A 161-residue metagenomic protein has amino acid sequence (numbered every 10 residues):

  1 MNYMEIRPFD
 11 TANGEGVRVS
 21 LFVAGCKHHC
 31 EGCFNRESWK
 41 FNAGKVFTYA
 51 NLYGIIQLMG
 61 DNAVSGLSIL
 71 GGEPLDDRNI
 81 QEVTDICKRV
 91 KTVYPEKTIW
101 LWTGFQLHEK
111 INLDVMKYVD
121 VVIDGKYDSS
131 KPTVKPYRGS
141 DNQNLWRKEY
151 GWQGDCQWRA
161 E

Functional and structural regions predicted by a protein language model:
M1-R7, V17, N35-W100, L107-N112: Conserved Radical SAM active-site core
N2-H29: N-terminal pre-triad scaffold of radical SAM enzymes
D77-V83, C87-K91, P132-E161: P-loop/Walker A phosphate-binding loop and immediately adjacent motor/lid segment at beta-alpha junctions
E96, Y118-V119, N142: A generic structural signal for alpha->beta connector loops
F105-H108, Y127-S130: Short Gly/Pro-enriched loop/turn and capping motifs at secondary-structure junctions
V119-D128: Non-cysteine beta-strand/loop elements that form the S-adenosyl-L-methionine
